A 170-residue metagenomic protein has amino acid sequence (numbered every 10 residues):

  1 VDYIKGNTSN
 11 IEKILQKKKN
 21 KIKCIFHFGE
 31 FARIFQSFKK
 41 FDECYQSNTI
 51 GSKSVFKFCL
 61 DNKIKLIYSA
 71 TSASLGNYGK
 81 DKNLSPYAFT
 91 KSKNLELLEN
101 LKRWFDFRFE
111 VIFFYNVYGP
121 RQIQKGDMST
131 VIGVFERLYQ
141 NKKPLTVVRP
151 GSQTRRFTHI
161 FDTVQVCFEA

Functional and structural regions predicted by a protein language model:
V1-Y115, F161: N-terminal Rossmann-like NAD(P)+-binding domain of SDR-like oxidoreductases, especially those catalyzing
D42, E169-A170: Ampipathic, surface-exposed secondary-structure segments
P86-A88, E96-R155, I160-E169: NAD(P)-dependent short-chain dehydrogenase/reductase
